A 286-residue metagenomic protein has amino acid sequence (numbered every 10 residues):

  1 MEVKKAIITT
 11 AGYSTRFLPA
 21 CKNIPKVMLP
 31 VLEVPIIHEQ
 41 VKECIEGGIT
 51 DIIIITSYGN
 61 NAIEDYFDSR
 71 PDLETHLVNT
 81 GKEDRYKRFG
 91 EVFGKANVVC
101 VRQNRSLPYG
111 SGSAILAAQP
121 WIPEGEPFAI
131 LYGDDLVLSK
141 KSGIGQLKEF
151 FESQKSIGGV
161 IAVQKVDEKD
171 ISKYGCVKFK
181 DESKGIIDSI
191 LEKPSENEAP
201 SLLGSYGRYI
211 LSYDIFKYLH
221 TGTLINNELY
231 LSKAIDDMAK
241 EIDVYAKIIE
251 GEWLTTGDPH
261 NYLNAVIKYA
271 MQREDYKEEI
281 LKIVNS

Functional and structural regions predicted by a protein language model:
E2-A6, E279, I283-V284: Positively charged, low-complexity intrinsically disordered leader regions
E2-N79, V98, R105, S142-Q146: N-terminal glycine-rich phosphate-binding loop and ensuing alpha1 helix
K5, T50-I52, N97, P127 (+3 more regions): Residues at the starts of beta-strands that form the adenosine-phosphate
A11, S57, G133, Q164 (+1 more regions): Cofactor-binding loop segments of dinucleotide-utilizing enzymes, especially the Rossmann-like FAD- and NAD(P)+-binding
Y13, D135, P259: Active-site metal-binding loops of divalent metal-dependent hydrolases
M28, V98-C100, G159-I161, V244-A246 (+1 more regions): Conserved beta-strand scaffold positions in the cores of enzyme catalytic domains, especially in NTP/NDP-utilizing
I63, L73-H76, E83-F179, H220: Conserved beta-loop-beta/alpha segment of the NTase-like Rossmann-fold superfamily that binds/positions NTPs
A129, I144, K148, E152 (+1 more regions): Catalytic-core segments of class I nucleotidyltransferases/pyrophosphorylases that form NMP-activated intermediates
